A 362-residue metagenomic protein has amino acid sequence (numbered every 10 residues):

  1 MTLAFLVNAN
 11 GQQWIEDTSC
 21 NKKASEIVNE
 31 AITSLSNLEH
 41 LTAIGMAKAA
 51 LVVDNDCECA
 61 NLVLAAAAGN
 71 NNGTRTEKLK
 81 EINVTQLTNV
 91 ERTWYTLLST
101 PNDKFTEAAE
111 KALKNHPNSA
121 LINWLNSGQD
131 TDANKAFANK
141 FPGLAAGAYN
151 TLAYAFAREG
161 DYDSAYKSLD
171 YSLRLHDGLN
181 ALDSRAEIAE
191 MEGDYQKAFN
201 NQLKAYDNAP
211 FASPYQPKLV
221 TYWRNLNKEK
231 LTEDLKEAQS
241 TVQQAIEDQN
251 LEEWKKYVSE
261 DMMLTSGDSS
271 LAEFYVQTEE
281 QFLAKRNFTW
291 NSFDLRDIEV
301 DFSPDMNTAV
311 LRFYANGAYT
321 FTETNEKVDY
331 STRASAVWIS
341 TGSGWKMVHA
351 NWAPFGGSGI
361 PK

Functional and structural regions predicted by a protein language model:
C20-A49, V53, R92-E107, K111 (+1 more regions): Alpha-helical segment of the N-proximal tetratricopeptide repeat
K23, C57-E58, N89, N118-A120 (+3 more regions): Residue-level recognition of tetratricopeptide repeat
S36-N37, N70, R158, M191-E192 (+1 more regions): Register position in tetratricopeptide repeats
T74-Q86, K104-K114, T131-F141, Y162-S172 (+1 more regions): Alpha-helical repeat scaffolds
V220-E260, P361-K362: Short, low-complexity N-terminal intrinsically disordered segments enriched in polar/charged residues
L251-P304, Y314, V328-D329: A solvent-exposed, acidic/Ser-Thr-rich amphipathic alpha-helical stretch
S331-P361: Short beta-strand edge/turn micro-motifs at domain boundaries
